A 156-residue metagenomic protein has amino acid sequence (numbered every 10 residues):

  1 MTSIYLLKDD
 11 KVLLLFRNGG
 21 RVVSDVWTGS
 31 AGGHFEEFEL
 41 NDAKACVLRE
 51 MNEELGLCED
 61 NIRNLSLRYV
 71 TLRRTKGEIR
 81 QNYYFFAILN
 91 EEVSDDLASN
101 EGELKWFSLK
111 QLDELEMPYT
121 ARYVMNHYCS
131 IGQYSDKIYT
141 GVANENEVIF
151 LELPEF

Functional and structural regions predicted by a protein language model:
M1-S3, G20: Acidic, metal-coordinating catalytic segment for phosphate/diphosphate chemistry, firing primarily on the Nudix
S3, K11, E103: Conserved beta-strand and immediately adjacent loop positions that scaffold enzyme active sites
I4, S30, F85-A87: A structural signal for short, well-ordered beta-strand segments
K8: A cytosolic small-molecule/anion-sensing beta-strand core signal
K11-N52, V148, E152-F156: Conserved Nudix-box catalytic region and its N-terminal flanking loop in Nudix hydrolases and closely related
H34-R63, Y69-Y123, P154-E155: Unchanged
R122-S130: Short, hydrophobic/amphipathic alpha-helical patches that form generic packing surfaces within helical domains
C129-F156: Charged phosphate-binding loop/patch that engages nucleotide di/tri-phosphates or the phosphate backbone of nucleic
